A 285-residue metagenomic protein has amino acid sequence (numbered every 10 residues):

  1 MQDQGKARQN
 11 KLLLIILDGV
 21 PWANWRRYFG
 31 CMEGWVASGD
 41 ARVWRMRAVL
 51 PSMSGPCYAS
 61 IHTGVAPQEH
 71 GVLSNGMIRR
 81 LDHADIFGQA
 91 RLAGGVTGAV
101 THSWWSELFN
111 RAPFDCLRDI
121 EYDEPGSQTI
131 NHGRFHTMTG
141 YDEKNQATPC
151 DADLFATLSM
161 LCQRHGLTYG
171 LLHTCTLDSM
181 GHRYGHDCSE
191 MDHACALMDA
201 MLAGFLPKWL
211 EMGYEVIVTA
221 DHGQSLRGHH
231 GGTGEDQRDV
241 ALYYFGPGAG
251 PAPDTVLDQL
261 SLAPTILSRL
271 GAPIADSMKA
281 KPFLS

Functional and structural regions predicted by a protein language model:
M1-S285: Feature captures the catalytic ectodomains and active-site-proximal regions of enzymes that hydrolyze or transfer
